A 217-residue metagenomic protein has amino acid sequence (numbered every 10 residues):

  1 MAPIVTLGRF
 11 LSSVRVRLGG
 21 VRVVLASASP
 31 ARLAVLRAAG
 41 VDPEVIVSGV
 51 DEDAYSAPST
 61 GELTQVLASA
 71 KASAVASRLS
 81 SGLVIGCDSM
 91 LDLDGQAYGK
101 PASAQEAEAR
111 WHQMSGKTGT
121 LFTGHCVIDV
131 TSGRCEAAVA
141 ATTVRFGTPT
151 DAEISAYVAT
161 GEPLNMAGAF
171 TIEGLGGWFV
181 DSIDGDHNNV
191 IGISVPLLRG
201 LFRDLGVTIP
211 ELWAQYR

Functional and structural regions predicted by a protein language model:
A2-P3, S12-V14, L33, P43-S48: Residue-level marker of intrinsically disordered, low-complexity segments enriched for small/polar residues
A2-V24, P58-R217: Anionic-ligand binding patches
V23-I46, D204, T208: N-terminal G-site helix/loop of the GST-like fold
P30, V50, S132: Short, glycine/serine-rich, charged loops/turns that create anion-binding and catalytic segments at active sites
A34-A38, Y55-S56, S77-R78: Short loop/helix-cap segments at secondary-structure boundaries that form the rim of catalytic
G40-A57, C135-A141: Short glycine-rich, Thr/Ser-proximal phosphate-binding strand/loop in the N-terminal lobe of ATP-dependent enzymes
